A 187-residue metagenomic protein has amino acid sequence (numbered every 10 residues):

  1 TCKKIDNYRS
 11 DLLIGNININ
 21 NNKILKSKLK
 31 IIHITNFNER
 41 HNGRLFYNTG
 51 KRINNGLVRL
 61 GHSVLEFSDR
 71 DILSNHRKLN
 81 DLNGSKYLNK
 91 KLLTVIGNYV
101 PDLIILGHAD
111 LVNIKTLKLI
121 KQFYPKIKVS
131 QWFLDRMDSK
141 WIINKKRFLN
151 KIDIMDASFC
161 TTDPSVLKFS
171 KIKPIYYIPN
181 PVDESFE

Functional and structural regions predicted by a protein language model:
T1-C2, N36: Intrinsically disordered, charged low-complexity linkers and terminal tails that flank or connect structured domains
Y8-L134, F148: N-terminal pre-catalytic "stem/leader" segment of glycosyltransferase-like enzymes
L13, L119-E187: Catalytic core of nucleotide-activated saccharide and alditol-phosphate transferases
